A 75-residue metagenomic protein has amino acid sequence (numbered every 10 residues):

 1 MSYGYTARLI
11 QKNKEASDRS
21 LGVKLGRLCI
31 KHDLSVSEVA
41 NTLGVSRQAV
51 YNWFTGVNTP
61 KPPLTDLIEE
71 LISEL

Functional and structural regions predicted by a protein language model:
M1-Y5, S73-L75: Short intrinsically disordered terminal tails
T6-K31: A short, Lys/Arg-rich alpha-helix, primarily the initiator
R19, K61-P62: Non-catalytic, surface-exposed connector residues within folded enzymatic/regulatory domains
L28, T42, W53: Residues in the recognition helix of alpha-helical DNA-binding motifs
S35, S46-A49, L64: Short coil turns linking two alpha-helices in DNA-binding domains
E38-A40: Short alpha-helical "recognition helix" segments of helix-turn-helix
V45-T59: Recognition helix of helix-turn-helix/homeodomain-like DNA-binding domains that insert into the DNA major groove
P62-L75: DNA major-groove recognition helix of helix-turn-helix/homeodomain DNA-binding modules
